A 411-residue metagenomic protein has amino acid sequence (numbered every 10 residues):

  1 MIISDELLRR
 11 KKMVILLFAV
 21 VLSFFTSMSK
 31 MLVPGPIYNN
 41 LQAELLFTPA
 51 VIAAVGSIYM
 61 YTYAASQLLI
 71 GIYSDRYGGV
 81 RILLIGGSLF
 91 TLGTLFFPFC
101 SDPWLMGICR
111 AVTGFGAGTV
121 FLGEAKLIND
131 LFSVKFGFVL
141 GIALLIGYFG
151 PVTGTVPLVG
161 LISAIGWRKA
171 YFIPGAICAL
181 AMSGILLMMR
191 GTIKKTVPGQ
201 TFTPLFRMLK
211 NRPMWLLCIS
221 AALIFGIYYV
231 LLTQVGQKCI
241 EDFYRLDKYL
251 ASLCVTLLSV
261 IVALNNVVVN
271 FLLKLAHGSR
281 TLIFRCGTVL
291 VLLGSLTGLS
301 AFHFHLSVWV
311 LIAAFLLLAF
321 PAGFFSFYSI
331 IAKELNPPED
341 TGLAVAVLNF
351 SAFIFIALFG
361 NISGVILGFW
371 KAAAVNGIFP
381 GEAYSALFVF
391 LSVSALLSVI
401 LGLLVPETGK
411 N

Functional and structural regions predicted by a protein language model:
I15-P49, A65, I70, L231-Q237 (+1 more regions): Extracytoplasmic
P34-G35, R212-V269, I356-G364: Extracytoplasmic gate region of multi-pass secondary transporters
L46, G78, F99-L105, G116 (+2 more regions): Helix-breaking motifs and short loop linkers at transmembrane-helix boundaries and internal kinks in secondary membrane
A65-W104: Conserved MFS/SLC helix-loop-helix module at the cytosolic interface between two early adjacent transmembrane helices
S66-G78, N265-S279: Helix-to-loop junctions at the C-terminal end of transmembrane segments in multipass secondary transporters
P103, C109-G147: Cytoplasmic helix-loop-helix junction between adjacent transmembrane helices in 12-TM secondary transporters
T119-F132, G323-P337: Intracellular juxtamembrane helix-capping segments at the cytosolic ends of symmetry-related transmembrane helices
V139-R190: Helix-loop-helix hairpin linking two adjacent transmembrane segments in secondary transporters
